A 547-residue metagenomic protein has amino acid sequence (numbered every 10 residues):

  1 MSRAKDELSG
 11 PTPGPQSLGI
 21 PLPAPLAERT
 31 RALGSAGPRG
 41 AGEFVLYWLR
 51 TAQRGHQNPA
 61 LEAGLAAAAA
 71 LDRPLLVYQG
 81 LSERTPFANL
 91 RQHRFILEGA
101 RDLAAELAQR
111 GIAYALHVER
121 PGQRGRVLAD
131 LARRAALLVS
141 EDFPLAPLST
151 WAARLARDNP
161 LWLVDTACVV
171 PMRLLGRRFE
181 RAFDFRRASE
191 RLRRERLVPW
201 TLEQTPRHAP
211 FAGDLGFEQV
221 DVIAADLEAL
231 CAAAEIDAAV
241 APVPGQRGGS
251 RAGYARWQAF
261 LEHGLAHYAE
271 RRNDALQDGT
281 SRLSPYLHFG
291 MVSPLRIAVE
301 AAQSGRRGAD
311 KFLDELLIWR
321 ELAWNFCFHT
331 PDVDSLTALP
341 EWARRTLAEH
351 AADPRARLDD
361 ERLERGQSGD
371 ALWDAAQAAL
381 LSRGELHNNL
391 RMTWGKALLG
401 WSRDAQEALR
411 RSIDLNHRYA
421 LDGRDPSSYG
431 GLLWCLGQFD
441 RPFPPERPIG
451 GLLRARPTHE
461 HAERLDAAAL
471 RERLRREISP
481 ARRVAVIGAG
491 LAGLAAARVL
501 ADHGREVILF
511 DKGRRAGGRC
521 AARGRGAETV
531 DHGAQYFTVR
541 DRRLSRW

Functional and structural regions predicted by a protein language model:
S2-Q204, G308, A378, A397-G431: Trp/Phe/Arg-rich N-terminal binding region typifying the photolyase-homology
R3, G40, P171-A338, A469-R475: Glycine/tryptophan-enriched, flexible segments
A41, S479-A481: Short helix-loop-beta connector
A66, A153, R157, Q303 (+3 more regions): Short, well-ordered alpha-helices that flank and scaffold nucleotide-derived cofactor binding pockets
D274-D466: Active-site-proximal binding-pocket segments
A481-F510: N-terminal Rossmann-like FAD-binding beta1-loop-alpha1 element of flavoenzymes
A501-G526: Glycine-rich FAD pyrophosphate-binding loop
A522-W547: N-terminal FAD cofactor-binding segment of flavoenzymes
